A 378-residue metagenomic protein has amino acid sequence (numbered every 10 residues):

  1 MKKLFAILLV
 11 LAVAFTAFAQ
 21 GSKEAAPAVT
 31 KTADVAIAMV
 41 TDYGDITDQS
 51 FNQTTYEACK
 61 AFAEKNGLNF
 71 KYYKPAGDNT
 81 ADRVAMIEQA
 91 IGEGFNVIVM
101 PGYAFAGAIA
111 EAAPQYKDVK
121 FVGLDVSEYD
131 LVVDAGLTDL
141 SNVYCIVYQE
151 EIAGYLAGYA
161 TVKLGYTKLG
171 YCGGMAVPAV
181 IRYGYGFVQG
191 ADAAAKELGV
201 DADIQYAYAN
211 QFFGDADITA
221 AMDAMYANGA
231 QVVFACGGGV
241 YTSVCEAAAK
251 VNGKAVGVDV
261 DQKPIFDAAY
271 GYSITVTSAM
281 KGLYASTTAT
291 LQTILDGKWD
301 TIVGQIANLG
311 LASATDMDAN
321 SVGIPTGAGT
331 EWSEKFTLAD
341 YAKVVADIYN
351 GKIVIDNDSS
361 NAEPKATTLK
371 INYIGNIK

Functional and structural regions predicted by a protein language model:
M1-L4: Positively charged n-region of N-terminal signal peptides that target proteins for export
L9, V13-A17: Hydrophobic core
Q20-K378: A residue-level marker of the well-folded mature domains of exported/periplasmic proteins
